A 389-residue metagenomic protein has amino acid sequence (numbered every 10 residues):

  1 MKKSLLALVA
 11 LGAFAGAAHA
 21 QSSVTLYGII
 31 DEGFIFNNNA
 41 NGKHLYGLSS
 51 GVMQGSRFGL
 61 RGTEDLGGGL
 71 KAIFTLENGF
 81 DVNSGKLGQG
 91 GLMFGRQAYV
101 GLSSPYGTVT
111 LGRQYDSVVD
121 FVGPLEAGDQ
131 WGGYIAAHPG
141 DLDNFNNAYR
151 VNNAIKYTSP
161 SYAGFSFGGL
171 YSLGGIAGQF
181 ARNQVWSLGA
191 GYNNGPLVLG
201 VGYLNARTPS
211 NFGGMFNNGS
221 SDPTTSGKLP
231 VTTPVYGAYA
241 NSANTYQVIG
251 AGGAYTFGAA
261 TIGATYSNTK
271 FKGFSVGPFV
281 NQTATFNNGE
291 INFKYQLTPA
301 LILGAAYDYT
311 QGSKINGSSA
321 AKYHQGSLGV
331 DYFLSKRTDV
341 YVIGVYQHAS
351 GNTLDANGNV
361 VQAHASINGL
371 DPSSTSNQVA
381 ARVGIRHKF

Functional and structural regions predicted by a protein language model:
M1-Q21: Gram-negative bacterial Sec-dependent N-terminal signal peptides
V9, G59-R61, Y99-G101, K156-T158 (+5 more regions): Outer-membrane beta-barrel architecture
S22-F36, Y46-A177, R182-N205, V345-A349: Outer membrane beta-barrel
A40, K86-G88, F121-A127, N211-M215 (+4 more regions): Outer-membrane beta-barrel and related beta-rich outer-membrane complex signature in Gram-negative bacteria
K43-Y46, K86, L142, G174-G175 (+4 more regions): Extracellular loop and loop/strand-boundary signature of outer-membrane beta-barrel proteins
S50-M53, G90-L92, N147-Y149, F180-R182 (+5 more regions): Short sequence motifs at beta-strands and strand-loop junctions characteristic of Gram-negative outer-membrane
G191-S327, D331-Y332, Y346: Detector for outer-membrane/organellar transmembrane beta-barrel domains, recognizing the amphipathic beta-strand
L334, T375-F389: Outer-membrane beta-barrel "beta-signal"
